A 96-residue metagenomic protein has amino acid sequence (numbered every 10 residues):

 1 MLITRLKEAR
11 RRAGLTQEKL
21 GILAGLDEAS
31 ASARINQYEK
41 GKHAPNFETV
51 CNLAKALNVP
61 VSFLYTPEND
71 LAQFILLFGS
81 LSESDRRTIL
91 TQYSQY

Functional and structural regions predicted by a protein language model:
T4-A24: Short basic helix-loop element that most often maps to the first helix and adjoining turn of HTH DNA-binding modules
L6, Q17, S32, F47-V50: Helix-turn-helix DNA-binding elements, focusing on the entry/boundary residues of the two helices that contact DNA
G25-A44, T66: Recognition helix of helix-turn-helix/homeodomain-like DNA-binding domains that insert into the DNA major groove
R34-Q37, T49, F63, L77: Residue-level recognition of specific faces of alpha-helices
N46-F63: DNA major-groove recognition helix of helix-turn-helix/homeodomain DNA-binding modules
E68-Y96: Interfacial/linker helices and their anchor residues that mediate assembly or domain coupling
